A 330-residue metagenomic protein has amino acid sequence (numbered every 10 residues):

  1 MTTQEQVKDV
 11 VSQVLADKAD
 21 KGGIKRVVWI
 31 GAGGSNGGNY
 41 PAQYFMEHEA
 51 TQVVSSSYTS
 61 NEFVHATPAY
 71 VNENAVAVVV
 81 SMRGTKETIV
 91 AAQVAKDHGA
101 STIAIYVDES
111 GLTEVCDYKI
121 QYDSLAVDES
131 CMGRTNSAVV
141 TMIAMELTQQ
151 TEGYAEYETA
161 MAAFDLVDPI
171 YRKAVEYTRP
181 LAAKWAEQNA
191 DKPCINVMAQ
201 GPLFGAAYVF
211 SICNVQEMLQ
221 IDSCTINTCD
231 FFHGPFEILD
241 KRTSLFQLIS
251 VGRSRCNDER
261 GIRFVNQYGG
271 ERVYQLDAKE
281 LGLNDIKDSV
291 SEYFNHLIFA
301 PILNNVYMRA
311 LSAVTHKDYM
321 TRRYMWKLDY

Functional and structural regions predicted by a protein language model:
M1-D17, T148-T159: Cofactor-/ligand-binding subdomain signature composed of acidic, glycine-rich, tryptophan-containing flexible loops
Q6-G23, A174-D191: A short, well-structured juxtamembrane/interface segment
A19-N74, N189-H233: Anionic-ligand anchoring segments at beta-strand to alpha-helix junctions in alpha/beta enzyme folds, i.e., glycine
K25-E158, A162-A163, L248-V273: Glycine-rich phosphate-binding loops that contact phosphosugars or nucleotide phosphates
E109-I120, P235-I238, G282-Y293: Glycine-rich, charge-decorated loop segments at or immediately adjacent to ligand/cofactor-binding or catalytic sites
T148-E187, R322-Y330: Internal, active-site/partner-interface "lid" segment
G205-Q275: Internal helical hairpin/lid segments
G261-Y330: Phosphate-moiety recognition in structured ligand-binding domains
